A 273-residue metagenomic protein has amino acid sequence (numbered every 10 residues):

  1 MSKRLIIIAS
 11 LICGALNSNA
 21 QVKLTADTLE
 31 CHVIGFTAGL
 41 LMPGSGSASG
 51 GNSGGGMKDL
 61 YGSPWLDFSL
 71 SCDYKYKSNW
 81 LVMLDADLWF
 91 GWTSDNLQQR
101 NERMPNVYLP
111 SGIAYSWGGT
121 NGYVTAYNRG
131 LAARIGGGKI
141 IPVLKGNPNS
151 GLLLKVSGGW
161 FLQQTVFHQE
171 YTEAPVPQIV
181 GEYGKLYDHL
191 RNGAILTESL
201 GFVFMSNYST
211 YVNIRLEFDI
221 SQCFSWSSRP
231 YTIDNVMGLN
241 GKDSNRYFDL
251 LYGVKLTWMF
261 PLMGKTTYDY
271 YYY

Functional and structural regions predicted by a protein language model:
M1-L5, Q21: Positively charged n-region of N-terminal signal peptides that target proteins for export
R4-G14: Sec-dependent N-terminal signal peptides
A20-K77, L81, W89, T257-P261 (+1 more regions): Short glycine/proline- and aromatic-enriched beta-strand/turn motifs that initiate or cap beta-hairpins
V22-H32, S78-L81, P142-G151, M205-I214 (+1 more regions): Short loop/turn motifs that connect adjacent beta-strands in outer-membrane beta-barrel proteins
E30-H32, G62-F68, Y127-A133, S150 (+3 more regions): Residues that define the transmembrane beta-barrel architecture of outer-membrane proteins
A38-L40, F68-Y74, A86-L88, A133-K139 (+4 more regions): Residues on the lipid-exposed face of transmembrane beta-strands in outer-membrane beta-barrel proteins
S45-G62, W92-G130, Q163-G193, W226-N235 (+2 more regions): Extracellular/periplasm-exposed beta-strand and loop segments of Gram-negative cell-envelope proteins, dominated by
E198-Y273: Predominantly the C-terminal beta-signal and adjacent terminal strand-loop region of outer-membrane beta-barrel
